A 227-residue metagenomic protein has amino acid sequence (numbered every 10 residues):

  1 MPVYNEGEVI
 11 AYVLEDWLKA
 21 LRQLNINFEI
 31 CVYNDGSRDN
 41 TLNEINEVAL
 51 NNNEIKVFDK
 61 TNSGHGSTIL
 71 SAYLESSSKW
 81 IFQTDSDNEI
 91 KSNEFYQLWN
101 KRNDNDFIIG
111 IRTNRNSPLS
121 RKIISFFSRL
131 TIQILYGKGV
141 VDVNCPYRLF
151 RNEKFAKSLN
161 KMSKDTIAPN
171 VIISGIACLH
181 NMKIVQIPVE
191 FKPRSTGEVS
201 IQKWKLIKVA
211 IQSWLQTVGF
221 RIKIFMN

Functional and structural regions predicted by a protein language model:
E6-L21: Short, well-formed alpha-helical segments that are part of the catalytic scaffolds of diverse glycosyltransferases
E6-V9, S37, H65: Donor nucleotide-sugar binding loop of glycosyltransferases
F28-C31, L42-E75: Conserved donor nucleotide-binding strand/loop of the catalytic core
N34-N43, N88: A conserved acidic beta->alpha catalytic loop
K60-E75, W80, E89-I167, R194-W214: Acceptor/aglycone-binding surface of glycosyltransferases and processive sugar-polymer synthases
I90, P169-I176: Short active-site alpha-helical segment characteristic of glycosyltransferases and processive polysaccharide synthases
D165, S174-K192: Catalytic donor-sugar/metal-binding loop of nucleotide-sugar-dependent glycosyltransferases
